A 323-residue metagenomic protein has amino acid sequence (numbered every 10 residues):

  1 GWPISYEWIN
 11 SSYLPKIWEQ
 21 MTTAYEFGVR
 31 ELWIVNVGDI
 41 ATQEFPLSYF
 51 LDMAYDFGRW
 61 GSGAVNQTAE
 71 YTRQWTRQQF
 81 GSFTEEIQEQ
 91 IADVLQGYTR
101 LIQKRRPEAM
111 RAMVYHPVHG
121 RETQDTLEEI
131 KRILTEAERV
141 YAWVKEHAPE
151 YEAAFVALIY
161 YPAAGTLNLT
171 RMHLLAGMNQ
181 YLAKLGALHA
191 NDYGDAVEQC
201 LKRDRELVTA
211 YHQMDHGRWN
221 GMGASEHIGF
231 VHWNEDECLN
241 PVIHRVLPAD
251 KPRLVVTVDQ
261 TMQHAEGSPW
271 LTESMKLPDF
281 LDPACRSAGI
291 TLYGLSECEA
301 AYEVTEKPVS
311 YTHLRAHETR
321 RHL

Functional and structural regions predicted by a protein language model:
G1-W60, T68, T72, M172 (+4 more regions): Catalytic-core regions of glycoside hydrolase
E19-T23, L158-Y161, K276-D279, G289-T291: Generic recognition of flexible, low-complexity loop/linker segments
A69-F230: C-terminal non-catalytic alpha-helical accessory regions
M214-K251, V255-T257, L281: Terminal interaction-prone segments of large eukaryotic proteins
V242-L295: Beta-sheet-dominated interaction scaffolds and their linkers
L295-V309: Short acidic, flexible loop segments centered on an aromatic residue
T312-T319: Conserved small/polar residues in nucleotide/adenosyl-binding loops
H322-L323: N-terminal low-complexity segments that are often proline-rich with Ser/Thr-Pro
